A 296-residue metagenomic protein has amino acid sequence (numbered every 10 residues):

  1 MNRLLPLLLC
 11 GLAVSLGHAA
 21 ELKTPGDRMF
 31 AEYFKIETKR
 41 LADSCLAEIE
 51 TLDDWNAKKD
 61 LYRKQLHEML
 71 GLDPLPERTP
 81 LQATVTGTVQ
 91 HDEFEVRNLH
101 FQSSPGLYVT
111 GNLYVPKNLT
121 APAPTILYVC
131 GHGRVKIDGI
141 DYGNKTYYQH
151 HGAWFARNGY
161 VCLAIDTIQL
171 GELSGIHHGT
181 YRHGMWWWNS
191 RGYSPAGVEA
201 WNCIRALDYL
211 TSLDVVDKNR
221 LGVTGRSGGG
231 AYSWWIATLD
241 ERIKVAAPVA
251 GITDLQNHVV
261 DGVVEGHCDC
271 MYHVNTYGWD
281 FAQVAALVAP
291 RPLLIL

Functional and structural regions predicted by a protein language model:
P6-S15: Bacterial N-terminal signal peptides
G17-A20: Boundary at the C-terminal end of the N-terminal hydrophobic targeting segment
K35-Y114: Non-catalytic accessory segments flanking enzyme active sites
T120-S212, K218, L255-G262, C270: Cap/lid segment of the alpha/beta-hydrolase catalytic domain
S190, V198, K244-A286, P290-R291: Mobile cap/lid helix-loop segments that gate and shape the active-site cleft of serine hydrolases
V215-S227: Alpha/beta-hydrolase fold nucleophile elbow
G225-A237: Glycine-rich nucleophile elbow surrounding the catalytic serine of serine-hydrolase chemistry
I295-L296: Short beta-strand/loop motif that positions the catalytic acidic residue of the alpha/beta-hydrolase fold
